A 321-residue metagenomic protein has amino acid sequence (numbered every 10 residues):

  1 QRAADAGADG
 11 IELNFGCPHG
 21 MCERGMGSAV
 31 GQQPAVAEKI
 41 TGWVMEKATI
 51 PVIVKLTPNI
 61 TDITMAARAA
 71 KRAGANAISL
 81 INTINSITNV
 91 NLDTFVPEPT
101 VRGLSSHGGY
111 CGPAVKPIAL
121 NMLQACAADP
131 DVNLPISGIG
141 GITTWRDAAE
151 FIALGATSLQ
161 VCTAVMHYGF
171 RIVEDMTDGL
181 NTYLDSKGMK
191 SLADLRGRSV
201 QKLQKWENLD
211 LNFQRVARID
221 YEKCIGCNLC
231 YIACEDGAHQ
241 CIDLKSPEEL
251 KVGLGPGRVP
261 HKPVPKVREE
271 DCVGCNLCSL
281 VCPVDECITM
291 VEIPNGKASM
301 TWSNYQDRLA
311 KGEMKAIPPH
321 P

Functional and structural regions predicted by a protein language model:
Q1-S137, T143-V161, K205, L211-N212 (+4 more regions): Alpha/beta enzyme core
P18, N59, N85-S86, M166 (+3 more regions): Residue-level marker for beta-strand->alpha-helix junctions and adjacent short loops that shape enzyme
M26-S28, L92-V96, V173-T177, R258-P260 (+1 more regions): Short low-complexity, flexible loop/linker segments enriched in glycine and/or proline with clustered acidic
Y110-N133, T143-E222, H239, C287-T289 (+2 more regions): Alpha/beta catalytic cores of nucleotide-metabolism and tRNA/nucleoside-modifying enzymes
V216-L229, V267-L277: Flanking scaffold residues of small Cys/His-coordinated metal-binding clusters
L229-L254, V259-P260, L277-G296: Iron-sulfur cluster-binding cysteine motifs and their immediate structural context in ferredoxin-like electron-transfer
G253-L280, V284-D285, Q306-P321: Short Fe-S-cluster ligation motifs
